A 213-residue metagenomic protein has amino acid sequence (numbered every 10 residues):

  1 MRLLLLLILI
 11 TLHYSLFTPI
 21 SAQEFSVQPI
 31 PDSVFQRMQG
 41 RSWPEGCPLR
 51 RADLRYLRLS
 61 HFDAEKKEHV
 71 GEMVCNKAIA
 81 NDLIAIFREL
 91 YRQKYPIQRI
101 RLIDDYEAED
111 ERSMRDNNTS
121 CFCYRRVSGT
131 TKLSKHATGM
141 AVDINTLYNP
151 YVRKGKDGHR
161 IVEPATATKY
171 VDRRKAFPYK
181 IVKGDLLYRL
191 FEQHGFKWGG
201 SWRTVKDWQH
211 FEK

Functional and structural regions predicted by a protein language model:
M1, L7-P19: Short, basic, low-complexity termini and linkers enriched in Ser/Thr/Gly/Pro that act as targeting/leader peptides
H13, H136, H210: Histidine-centered active-site/metal-ligand motif
Q23-K67: N-terminal module-boundary/linker segments of secreted carbohydrate-active enzymes
Q39, K77-E89, T119, K132 (+1 more regions): Active-site-adjacent structural elements in enzyme catalytic domains
L49-M114: Active-site acidic/histidine clusters and adjacent loop/turn architecture that either coordinate catalytic ions
I97-Q98, R112-L147: Mid-length scaffold segments of soluble, non-membrane domains
V127-G129, G139-K213: Catalytic cores and adjacent binding grooves of peptidoglycan-active enzymes
